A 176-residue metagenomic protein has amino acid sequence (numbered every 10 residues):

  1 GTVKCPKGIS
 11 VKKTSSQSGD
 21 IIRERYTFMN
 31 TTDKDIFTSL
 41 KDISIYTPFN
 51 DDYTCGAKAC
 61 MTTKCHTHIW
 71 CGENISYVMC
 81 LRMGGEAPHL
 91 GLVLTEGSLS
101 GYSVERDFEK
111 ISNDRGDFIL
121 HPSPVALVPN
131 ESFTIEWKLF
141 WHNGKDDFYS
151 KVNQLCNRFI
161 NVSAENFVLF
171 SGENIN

Functional and structural regions predicted by a protein language model:
V3-K13, Q17-H68: Acidic (Asp/Glu-rich), glycine- and aromatic
K4-P6, S18, D42-Y46, N50 (+2 more regions): Beta-strand-rich recognition/accessory modules
D33-D35, H142, F167-V168: Short, exposed beta-strand "edge-strand" segments with a Pro/Gly-rich flavor and a Y/T-containing core
E165-E173: Short, solvent-exposed loop/linker segments at the N-terminal edge of repeated beta-sheet extracellular domains
